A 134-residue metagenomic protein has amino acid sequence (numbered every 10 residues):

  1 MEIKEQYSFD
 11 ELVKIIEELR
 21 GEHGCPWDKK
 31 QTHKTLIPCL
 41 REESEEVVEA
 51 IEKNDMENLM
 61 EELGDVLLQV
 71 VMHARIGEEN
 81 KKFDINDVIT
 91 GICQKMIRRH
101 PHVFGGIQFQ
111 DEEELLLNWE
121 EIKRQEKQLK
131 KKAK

Functional and structural regions predicted by a protein language model:
M1-E62, L68-K134: Flexible "arm" and connector segments at domain edges
